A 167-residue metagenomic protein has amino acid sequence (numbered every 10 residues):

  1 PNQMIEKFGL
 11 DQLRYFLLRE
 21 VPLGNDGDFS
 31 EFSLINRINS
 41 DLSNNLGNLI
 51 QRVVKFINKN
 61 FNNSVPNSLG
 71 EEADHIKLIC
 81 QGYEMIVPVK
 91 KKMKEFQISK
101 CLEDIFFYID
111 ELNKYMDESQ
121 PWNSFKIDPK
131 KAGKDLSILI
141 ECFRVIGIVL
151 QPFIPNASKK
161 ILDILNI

Functional and structural regions predicted by a protein language model:
P1-E71: Catalytic adenosine-cofactor/nucleotide-binding cores of aminoacyl-tRNA synthetases and other
N2, F32, V87-P88, V145-I148: Positions in alpha-helical segments
M4-F8, L34-N45, D74-G82, K94-D104 (+1 more regions): Secondary-structure capping and boundary motifs in well-ordered enzyme cores
E20-V21, I38, L42, F61 (+4 more regions): Generic secondary-structure transition motif, activating predominantly at the C-termini of alpha-helices
D26-E31, Y83-K91: Short, charged/polar, low-complexity loop and linker segments that flank or interrupt alpha-helical bundles
G27, K91, E95-Q97, F106-I167: Basic, alpha-helical terminal appendages of large translation-related enzymes
S43, G47-I57, L102, F106-I109 (+2 more regions): Short, hydrophobic, well-ordered secondary-structure elements
I50-V89, I109-P129: Conserved, charged catalytic cores of large soluble enzymes
